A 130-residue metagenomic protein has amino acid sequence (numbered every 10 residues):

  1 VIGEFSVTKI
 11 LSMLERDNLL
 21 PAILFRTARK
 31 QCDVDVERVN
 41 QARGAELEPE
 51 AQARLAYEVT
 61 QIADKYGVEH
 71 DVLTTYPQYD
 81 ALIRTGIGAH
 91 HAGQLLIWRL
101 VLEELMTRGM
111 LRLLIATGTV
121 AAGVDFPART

Functional and structural regions predicted by a protein language model:
V1-L11, R16, F25-I115: Conserved C-terminal RecA-like helicase domain
L19: Conserved catalytic loops of ABC-family nucleotide-binding domains
L113-T130: A short beta-strand element within the Helicase C-terminal
